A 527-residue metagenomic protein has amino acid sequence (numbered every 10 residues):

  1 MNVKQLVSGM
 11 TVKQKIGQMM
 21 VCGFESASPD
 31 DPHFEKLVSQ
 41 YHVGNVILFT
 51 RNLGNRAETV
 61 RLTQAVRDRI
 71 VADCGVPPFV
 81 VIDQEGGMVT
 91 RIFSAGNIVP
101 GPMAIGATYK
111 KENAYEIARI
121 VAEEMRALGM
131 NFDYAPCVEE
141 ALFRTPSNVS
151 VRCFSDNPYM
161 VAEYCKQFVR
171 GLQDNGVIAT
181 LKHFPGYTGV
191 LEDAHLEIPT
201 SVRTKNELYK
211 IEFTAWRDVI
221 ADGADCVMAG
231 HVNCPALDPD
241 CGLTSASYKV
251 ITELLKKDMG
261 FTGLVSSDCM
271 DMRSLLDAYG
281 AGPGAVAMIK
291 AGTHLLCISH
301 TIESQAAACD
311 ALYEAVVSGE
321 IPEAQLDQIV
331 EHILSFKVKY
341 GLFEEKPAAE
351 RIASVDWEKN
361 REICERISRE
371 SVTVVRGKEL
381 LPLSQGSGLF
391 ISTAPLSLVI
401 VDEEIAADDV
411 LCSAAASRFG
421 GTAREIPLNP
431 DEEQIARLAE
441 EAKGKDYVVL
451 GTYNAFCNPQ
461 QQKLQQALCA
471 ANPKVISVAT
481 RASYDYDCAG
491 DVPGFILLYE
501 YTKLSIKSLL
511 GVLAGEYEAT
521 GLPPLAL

Functional and structural regions predicted by a protein language model:
M1-Y41, K257, Y279-L527: Preference for extracellular/luminal or secreted protein segments
G9-T11, G23-F24, P29-K36, N52-C74 (+4 more regions): Second-shell residues forming the walls of enzyme active-site clefts
H42-R56, K359: A short aromatic-anchored loop/beta-hairpin motif
A57-D68, K111-A127, E331: Active-site-adjacent structural elements in enzyme catalytic domains
G96-Y109, C153-S155: A charged helix-plus-loop insertion that forms the helical arch/lid used to bind and gate nucleic-acid substrates
V138-N148: Short, conserved phosphate-binding/catalytic loop or strand-edge motifs used in phosphoryl-/nucleotidyl-transfer
